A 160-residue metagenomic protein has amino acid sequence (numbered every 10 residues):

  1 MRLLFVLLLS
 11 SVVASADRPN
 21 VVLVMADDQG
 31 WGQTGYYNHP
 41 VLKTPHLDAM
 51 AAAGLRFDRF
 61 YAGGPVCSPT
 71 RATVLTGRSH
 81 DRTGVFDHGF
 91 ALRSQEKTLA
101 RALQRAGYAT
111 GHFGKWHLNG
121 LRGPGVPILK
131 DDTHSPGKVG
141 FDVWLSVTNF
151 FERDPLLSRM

Functional and structural regions predicted by a protein language model:
L3-V13: Sec-dependent N-terminal signal peptides
S15-M160: Formylglycine-dependent sulfatase
